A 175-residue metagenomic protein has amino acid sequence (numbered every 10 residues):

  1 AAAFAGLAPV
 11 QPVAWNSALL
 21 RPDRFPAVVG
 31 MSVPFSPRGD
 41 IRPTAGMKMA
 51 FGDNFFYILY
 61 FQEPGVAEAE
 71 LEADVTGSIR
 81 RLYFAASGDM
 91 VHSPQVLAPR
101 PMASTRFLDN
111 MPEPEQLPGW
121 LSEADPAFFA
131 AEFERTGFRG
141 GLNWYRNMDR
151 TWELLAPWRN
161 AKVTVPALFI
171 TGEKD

Functional and structural regions predicted by a protein language model:
A1-A5, P12-D175: Flexible "cap/lid" subdomain of the alpha/beta-hydrolase fold that forms the substrate-access gate
